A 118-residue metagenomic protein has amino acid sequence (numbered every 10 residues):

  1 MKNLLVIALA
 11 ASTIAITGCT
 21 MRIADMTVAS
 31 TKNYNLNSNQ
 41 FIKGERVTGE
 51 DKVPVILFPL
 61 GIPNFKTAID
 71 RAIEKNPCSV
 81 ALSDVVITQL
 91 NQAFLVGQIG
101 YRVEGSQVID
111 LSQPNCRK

Functional and structural regions predicted by a protein language model:
M1-T20: Sec-dependent bacterial lipoprotein signal peptides
C19-K118: Domain-level marker for long, solvent-exposed, non-transmembrane regions
